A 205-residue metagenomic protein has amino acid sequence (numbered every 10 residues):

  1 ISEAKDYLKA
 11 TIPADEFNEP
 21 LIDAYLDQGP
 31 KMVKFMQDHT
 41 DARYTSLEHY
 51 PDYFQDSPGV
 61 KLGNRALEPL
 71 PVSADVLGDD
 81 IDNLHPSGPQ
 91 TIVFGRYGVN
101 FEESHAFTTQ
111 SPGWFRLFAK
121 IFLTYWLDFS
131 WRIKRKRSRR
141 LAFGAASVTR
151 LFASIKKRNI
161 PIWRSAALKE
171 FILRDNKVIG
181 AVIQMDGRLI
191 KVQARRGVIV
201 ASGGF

Functional and structural regions predicted by a protein language model:
I1-T11: N-terminal glycine-rich dinucleotide-binding loop that anchors FAD/FMN and/or NAD(P) in oxidoreductases
P13-F17: Distinct, well-ordered alpha-helical segments
N18-D23: Active-site rim elements
A24-D186: Conserved redox-cofactor binding core of oxidoreductases
W163, M185-G197, A201: Core beta-strand elements of the Rossmann-like FAD/NAD(P) dinucleotide-binding domain in flavoenzyme oxidoreductases
G203-F205: Short, intrinsically disordered, charge-balanced linker/junction segments flanking boundaries in proteins
